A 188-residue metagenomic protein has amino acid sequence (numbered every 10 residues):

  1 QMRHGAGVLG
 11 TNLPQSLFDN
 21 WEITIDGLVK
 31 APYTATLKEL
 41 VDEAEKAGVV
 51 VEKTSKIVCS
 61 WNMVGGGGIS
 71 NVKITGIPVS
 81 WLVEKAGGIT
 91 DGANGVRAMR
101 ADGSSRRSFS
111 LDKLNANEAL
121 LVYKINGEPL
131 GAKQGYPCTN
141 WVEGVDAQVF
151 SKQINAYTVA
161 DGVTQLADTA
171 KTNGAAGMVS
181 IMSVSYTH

Functional and structural regions predicted by a protein language model:
Q1-V29: Hydrophobic alpha-helical membrane-insertion signals
L13, A44, V83-T90: Sec/Tat-exported extracytoplasmic proteins
D19-W21, S55, Y136: Envelope-exposed proteins and targeting segments
W21, Y33-T36, L40, T75-P78 (+2 more regions): Stable alpha-helical elements in mature extracytoplasmic
E52-N62: Residues forming anionic-ligand binding surfaces in small-molecule and nucleic-acid pockets of primarily soluble enzymes
S60-V72: Second-shell loop/turn segments in exported
I77-W81, G88-G177: Mature-region segments of soluble proteins
Y186-H188: Conserved small/polar residues in nucleotide/adenosyl-binding loops
